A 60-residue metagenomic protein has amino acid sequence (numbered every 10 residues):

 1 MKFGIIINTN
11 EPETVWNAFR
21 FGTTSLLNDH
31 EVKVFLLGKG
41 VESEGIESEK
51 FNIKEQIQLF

Functional and structural regions predicted by a protein language model:
K2, H30-K33: Residues at the starts of beta-strands that form the adenosine-phosphate
F3-V15, V41-S48: Short, glycine-rich nucleotide/cofactor-binding loops
T14-L27: Histidine-anchored nucleotide/phosphate-binding helix
G22, V32-G38: Short internal beta-strands
D29, G38-G40, I57: Short, intrinsically disordered/low-complexity patches at protein termini and at juxtamembrane boundaries
K50-F60: A glycine-rich helix N-cap at a beta->alpha junction
